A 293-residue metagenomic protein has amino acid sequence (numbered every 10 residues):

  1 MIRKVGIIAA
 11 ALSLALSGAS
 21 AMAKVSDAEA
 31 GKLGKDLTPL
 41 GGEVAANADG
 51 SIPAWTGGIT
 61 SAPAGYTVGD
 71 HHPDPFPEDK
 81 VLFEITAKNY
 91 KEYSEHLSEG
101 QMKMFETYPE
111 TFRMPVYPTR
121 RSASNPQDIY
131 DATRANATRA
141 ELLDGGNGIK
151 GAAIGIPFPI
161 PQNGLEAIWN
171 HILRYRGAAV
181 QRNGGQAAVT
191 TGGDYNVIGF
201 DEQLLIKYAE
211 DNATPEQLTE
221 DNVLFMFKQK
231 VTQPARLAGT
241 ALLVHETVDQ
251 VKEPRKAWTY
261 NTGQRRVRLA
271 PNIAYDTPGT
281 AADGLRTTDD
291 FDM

Functional and structural regions predicted by a protein language model:
M1-M22: Gram-negative bacterial Sec-dependent N-terminal signal peptides
S13, K24, A30, G42 (+1 more regions): Functionally constrained cores in energy, signaling, and assembly domains
A15, P39, A54, P75 (+4 more regions): Residue-level preference for alpha-helix termini and adjacent loops
M22, Y175-A179, D194, D201-L204 (+4 more regions): Aromatic-residue detector
D27-P254: Solvent-exposed N-terminal domain segments of exported/luminal and surface proteins
F225-K228, T240-M293: Acidic, serine/threonine- and glycine-rich low-complexity intrinsically disordered segments that serve as flexible
